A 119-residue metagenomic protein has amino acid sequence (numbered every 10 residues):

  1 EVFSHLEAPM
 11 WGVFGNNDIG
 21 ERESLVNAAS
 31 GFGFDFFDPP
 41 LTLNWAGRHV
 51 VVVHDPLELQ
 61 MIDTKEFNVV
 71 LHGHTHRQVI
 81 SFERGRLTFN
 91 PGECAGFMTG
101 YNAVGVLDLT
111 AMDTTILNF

Functional and structural regions predicted by a protein language model:
E1-W45: Core catalytic region of metal-dependent phosphoesterases/phosphodiesterases, especially metallo-beta-lactamase-like
V2-L6, A29-S30, N68-V70, R86-F89 (+1 more regions): Glycine-rich, phosphate-binding/catalytic loops in enzymes
M10-N16, V51-H54, V69-H74, F89-P91: Active-site neighborhood of phospho(di)ester-bond hydrolases with catalytic His/Asp-centered motifs
N17-E23, L57-I62, L71-F82, A95-Y101: Active-site environment of divalent metal-dependent phosphoester hydrolases
E21-A29, V51-L57, V79-I80, T114-N118: Hydrophobic transmembrane alpha-helix bundles
E21-E23, A29-G31, G47-V51, E66-N68 (+1 more regions): A short linear-motif detector with a strong N-terminal bias
F37-A46, K65, F82-F119: Binuclear metal-dependent phosphoesterase catalytic core
D38-V70: Mid-chain, well-packed structural core segment of small domains
